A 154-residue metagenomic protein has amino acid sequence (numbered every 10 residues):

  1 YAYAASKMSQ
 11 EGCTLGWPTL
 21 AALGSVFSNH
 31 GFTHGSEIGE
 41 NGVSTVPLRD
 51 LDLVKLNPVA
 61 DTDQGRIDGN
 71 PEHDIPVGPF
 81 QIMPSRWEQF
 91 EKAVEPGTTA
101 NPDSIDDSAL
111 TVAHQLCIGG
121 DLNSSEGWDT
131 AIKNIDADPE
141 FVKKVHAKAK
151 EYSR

Functional and structural regions predicted by a protein language model:
Y1-R154: Catalytic glycan-binding domains that act on GlcNAc-containing polysaccharides
